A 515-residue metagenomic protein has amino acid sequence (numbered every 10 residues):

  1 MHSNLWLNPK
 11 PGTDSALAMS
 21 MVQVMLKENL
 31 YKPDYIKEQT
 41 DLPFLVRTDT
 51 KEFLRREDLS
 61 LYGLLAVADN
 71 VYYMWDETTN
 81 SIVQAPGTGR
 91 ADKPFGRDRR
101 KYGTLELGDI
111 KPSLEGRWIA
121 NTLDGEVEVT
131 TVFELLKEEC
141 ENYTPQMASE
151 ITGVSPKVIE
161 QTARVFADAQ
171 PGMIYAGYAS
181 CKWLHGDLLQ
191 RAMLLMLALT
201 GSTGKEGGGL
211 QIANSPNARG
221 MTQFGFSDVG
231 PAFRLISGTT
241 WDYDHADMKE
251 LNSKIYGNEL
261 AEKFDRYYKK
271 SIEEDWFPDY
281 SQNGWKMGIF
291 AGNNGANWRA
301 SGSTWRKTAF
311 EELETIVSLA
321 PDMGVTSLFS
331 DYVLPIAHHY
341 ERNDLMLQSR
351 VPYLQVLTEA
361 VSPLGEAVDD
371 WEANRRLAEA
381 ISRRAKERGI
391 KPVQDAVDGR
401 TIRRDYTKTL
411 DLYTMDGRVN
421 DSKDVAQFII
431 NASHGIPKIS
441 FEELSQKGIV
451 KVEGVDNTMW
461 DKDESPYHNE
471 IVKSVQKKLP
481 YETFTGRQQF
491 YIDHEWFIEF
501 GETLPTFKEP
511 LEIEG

Functional and structural regions predicted by a protein language model:
M1-H2, K10-P11, M147, W183 (+4 more regions): A cross-kingdom feature strongest in bacterial/archaeal respiratory oxidoreductases
S3-D168: Long, well-ordered, tryptophan-enriched scaffold segments
L7-S15, T122-E126, E134, E138 (+7 more regions): Hydrophobic alpha-helical scaffolding
S20, V24, E139, E150-A169 (+8 more regions): Generic, well-ordered alpha-helical scaffold segments in large soluble proteins
V22-D41, R342, M346-V368: P-loop/Walker A phosphate-binding loop and immediately adjacent motor/lid segment at beta-alpha junctions
L30-Y35, I159, M173-I174, S202-I212 (+8 more regions): Acidic/polar loop patches that form or flank catalytic/metal-binding clefts of enzymes that bind anionic ligands
E138-E139, E160-M173, E274-K286: Glycine-rich phosphate/diphosphate-binding loops that line cofactor/substrate pockets in enzymes
A167-E273, F277: Acidic catalytic cores of enzymes that act on phosphate-bearing nucleotides/polynucleotides
